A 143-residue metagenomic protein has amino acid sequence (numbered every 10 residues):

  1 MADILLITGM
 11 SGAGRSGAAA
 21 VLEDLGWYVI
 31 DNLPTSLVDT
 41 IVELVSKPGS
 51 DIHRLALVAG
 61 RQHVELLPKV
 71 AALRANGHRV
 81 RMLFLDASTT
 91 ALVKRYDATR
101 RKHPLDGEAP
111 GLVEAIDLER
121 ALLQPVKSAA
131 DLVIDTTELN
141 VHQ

Functional and structural regions predicted by a protein language model:
M1-L5, I52-L55: Pre-Walker A (Motif I) flank of P-loop NTPase domains
L6-L22: Glycine-rich phosphate-binding P-loop
D24-A72: Conserved nucleotide-sensing/catalytic segment adjacent to the nucleotide-binding pocket in NTP-handling enzymes
L25, D51-R54, N76-R81, S128-D131: Short glycine-/polar-rich loops that comprise or flank the Walker A/P-loop and associated switch/sensor motifs
S46-G49, T99-H103: Short, hinge-like loop/turn segments at secondary-structure boundaries
E65-L67, T89-Y96, L123, H142: Switch/connector loops and helix/strand junctions flanking conserved nucleotide-binding motifs in nucleotide-processing
H78-R100, A109, I134-T137: Conserved phosphate-donor/acceptor-positioning beta-strand/loop module used by diverse small-molecule
L105-V141: Small-molecule kinase domains that catalyze NTP-dependent phosphoryl transfer to phosphate-bearing small molecules
